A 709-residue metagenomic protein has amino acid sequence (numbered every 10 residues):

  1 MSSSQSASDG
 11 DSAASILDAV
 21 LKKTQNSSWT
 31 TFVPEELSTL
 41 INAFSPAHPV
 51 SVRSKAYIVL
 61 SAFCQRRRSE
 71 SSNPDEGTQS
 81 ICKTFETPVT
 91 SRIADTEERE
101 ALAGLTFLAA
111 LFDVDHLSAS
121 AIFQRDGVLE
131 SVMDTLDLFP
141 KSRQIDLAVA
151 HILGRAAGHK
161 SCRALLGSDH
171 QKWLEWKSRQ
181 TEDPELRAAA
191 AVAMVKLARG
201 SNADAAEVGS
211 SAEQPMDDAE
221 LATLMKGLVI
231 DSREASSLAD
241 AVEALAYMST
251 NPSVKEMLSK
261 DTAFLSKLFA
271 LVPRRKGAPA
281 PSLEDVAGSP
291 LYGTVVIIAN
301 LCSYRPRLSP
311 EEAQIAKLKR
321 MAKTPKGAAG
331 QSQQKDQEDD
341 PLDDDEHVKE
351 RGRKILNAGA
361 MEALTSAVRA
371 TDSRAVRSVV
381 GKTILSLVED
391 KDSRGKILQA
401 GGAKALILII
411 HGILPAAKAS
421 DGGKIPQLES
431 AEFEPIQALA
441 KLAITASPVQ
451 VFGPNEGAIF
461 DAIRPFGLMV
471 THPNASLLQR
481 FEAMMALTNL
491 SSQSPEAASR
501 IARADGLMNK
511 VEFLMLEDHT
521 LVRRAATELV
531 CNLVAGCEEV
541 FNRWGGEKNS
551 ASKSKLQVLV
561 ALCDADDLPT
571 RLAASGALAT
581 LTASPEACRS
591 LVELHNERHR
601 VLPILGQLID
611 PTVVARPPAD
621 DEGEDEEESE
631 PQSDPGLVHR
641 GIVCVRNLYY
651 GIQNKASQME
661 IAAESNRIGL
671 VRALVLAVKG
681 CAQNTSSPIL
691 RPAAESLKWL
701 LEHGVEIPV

Functional and structural regions predicted by a protein language model:
M1-D11, L521-R523, W544-V709: Intrinsically disordered terminal tails
G10, V50-S51, E98-R99, R143-Q144 (+19 more regions): Alpha-helix N-cap/helix-start positions at coil->helix boundaries
D11-N26, N42, S54-E70, L102-L117 (+14 more regions): Alpha-helical solenoid repeat architecture
T30-E35, S72-T84, A121-G127, A164-H170 (+11 more regions): Short sequence/structural elements of tandem HEAT/ARM alpha-solenoid repeats
L37-F44, I81-T90, S131-L136, W173-S178 (+11 more regions): Buried hydrophobic core positions in alpha-solenoid tandem helical repeats
H48, T96, P140-K141, S178 (+15 more regions): Structural signature of alpha-solenoid helical repeat scaffolds
S232, P273-P290, L364-V368, I413-E429 (+3 more regions): Acidic, Ser/Thr- and Gly/Pro-rich intrinsically disordered linkers and low-complexity segments that flank or connect
L291, V295-L364: Acidic, serine/threonine- and proline-enriched intrinsically disordered linkers and terminal tails in large eukaryotic
